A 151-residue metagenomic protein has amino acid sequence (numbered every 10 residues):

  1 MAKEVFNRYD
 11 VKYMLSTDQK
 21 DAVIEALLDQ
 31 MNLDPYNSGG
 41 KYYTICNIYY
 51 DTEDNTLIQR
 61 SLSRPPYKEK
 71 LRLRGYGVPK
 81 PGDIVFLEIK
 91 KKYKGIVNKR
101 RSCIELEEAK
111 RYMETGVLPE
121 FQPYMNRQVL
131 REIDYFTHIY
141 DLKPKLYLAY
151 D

Functional and structural regions predicted by a protein language model:
M1-D151: Phosphate-end processing signature that detects enzymes handling 5′-triphosphorylated RNA and polyphosphate
